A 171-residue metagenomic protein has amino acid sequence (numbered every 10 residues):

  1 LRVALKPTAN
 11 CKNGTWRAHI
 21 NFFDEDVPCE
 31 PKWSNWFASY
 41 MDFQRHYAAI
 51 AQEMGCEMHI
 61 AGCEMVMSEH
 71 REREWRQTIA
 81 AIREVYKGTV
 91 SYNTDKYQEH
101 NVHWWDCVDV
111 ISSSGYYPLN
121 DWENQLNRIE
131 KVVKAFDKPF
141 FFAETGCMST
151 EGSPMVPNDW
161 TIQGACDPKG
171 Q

Functional and structural regions predicted by a protein language model:
L1-S68: Substrate-binding cleft and catalytic face of glycoside hydrolase catalytic domains, especially the flexible beta-alpha
R2-G14, E57-H70, R76-H100, K138-T145: Aromatic-lined carbohydrate-recognition surfaces of secreted/lumenal glycan-active proteins
R17-F23, W75-R76, D106, V156-N158: Short low-complexity, flexible loop/linker segments enriched in glycine and/or proline with clustered acidic
D24-K32, T150-Q171: A solvent-exposed, charged loop/short amphipathic helix patch at secondary-structure junctions
W33-N35, G62-E69, S113-W122, A165-C166: Surface-exposed cleft-lining segments at the edges of enzyme active sites
W36-F43, E74, D121-R128, C166-Q171: Soluble or luminal CAZymes and related metallo-dependent hydrolases
Q44-A51, E72-R83, L126-V133: Generic structural signal for well-ordered alpha-helices, preferentially at hydrophobic/aromatic core positions
E84, G88-S91, D95-T161: Glycoside hydrolase catalytic-domain groove-lining segments
